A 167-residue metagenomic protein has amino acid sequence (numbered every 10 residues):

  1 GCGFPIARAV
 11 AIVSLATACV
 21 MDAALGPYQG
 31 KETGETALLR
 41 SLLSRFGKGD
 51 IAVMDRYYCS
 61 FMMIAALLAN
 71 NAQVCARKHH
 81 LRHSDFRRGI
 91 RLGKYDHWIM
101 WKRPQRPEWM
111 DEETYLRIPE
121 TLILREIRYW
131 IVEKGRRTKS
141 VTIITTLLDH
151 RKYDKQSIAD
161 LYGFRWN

Functional and structural regions predicted by a protein language model:
C2-N167: Single, function-defining residue in the core of a domain
